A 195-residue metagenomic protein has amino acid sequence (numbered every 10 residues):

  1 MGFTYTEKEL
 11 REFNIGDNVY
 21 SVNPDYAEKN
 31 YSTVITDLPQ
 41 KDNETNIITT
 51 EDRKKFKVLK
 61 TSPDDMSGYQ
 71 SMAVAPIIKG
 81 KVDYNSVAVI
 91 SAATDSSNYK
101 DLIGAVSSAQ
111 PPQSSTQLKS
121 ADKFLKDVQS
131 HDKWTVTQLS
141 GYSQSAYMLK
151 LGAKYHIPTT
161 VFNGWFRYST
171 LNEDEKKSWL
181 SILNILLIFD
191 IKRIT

Functional and structural regions predicted by a protein language model:
M1-Y26: N-terminal targeting or regulatory segments adjacent to alpha/beta-hydrolase or S9 domains
Y5-L10, T33, E51, N184: N-terminal functional modules and adjacent low-complexity/disordered segments of proteins
N18-V19, P24-A27, T33-Q138, K154-P158 (+1 more regions): A conserved cap/lid and substrate-binding interface adjacent to the catalytic center of lipid-processing enzymes
T137-G152: Glycine-rich nucleophile elbow surrounding the catalytic serine of serine-hydrolase chemistry
S143-Q144, N163-W165: Catalytic metal-binding/acid-base residues of hydrolase active sites
R167-T195: Lipolytic serine-hydrolase domain surface
